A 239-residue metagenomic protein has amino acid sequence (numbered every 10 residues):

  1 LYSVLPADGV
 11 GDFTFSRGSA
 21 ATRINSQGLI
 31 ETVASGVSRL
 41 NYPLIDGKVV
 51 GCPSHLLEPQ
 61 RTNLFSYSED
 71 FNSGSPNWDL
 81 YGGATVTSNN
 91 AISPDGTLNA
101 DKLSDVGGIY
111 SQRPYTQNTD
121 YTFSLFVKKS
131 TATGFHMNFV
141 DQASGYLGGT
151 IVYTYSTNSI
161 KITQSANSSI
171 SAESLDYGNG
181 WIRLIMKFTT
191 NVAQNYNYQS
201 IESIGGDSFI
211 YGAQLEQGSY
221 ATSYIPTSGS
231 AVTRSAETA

Functional and structural regions predicted by a protein language model:
L1-A239: Extracellular and organelle-lumenal recognition/adhesion modules and their flexible linkers in secreted
